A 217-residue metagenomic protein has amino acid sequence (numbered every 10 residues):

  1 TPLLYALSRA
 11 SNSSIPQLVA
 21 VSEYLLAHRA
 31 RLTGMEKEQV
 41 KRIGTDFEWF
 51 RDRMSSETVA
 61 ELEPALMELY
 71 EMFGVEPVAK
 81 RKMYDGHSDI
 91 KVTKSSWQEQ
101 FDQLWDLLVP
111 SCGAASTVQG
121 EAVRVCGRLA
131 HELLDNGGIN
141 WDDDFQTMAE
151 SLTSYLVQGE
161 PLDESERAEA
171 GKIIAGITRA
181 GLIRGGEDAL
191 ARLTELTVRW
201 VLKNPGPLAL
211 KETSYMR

Functional and structural regions predicted by a protein language model:
T1-N12, G34-D52, D85-S95, V109-I139 (+2 more regions): Ankyrin-repeat boundary/"N-cap" motif
L7, L26-A27, S55, E71-G74: Ankyrin-repeat helical core positions
Q17-L32: Ankyrin repeat domain, specifically the short helix-to-loop turn at the C-terminus of the second helix of each repeat
L18, V59-L66, K80, F101 (+3 more regions): Short amphipathic alpha-helical segments that mediate assembly, nucleic-acid/protein binding, or membrane association
E57, M72-E76, L107-A114, E132 (+6 more regions): Surface-exposed polar/charged interaction patches
E57-E99: Non-catalytic, alpha-helical, charged scaffold/linker segments that couple or flank catalytic or architectural cores
Y155-R217: Charge-dense, extended regions
